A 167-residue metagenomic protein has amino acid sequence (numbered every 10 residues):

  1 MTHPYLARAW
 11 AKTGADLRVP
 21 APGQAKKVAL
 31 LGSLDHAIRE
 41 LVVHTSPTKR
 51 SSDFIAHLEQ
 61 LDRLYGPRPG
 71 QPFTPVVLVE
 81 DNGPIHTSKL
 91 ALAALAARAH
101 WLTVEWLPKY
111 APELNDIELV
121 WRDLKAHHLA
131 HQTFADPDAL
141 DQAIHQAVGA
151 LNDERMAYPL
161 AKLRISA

Functional and structural regions predicted by a protein language model:
M1-Q60, I165: Extended, low-complexity cationic-aromatic segments
A15-P22, A96-L119, T133: RNase H-like polynucleotidyl transferase catalytic core
G32, R39, L58, D81 (+3 more regions): Mobile genetic element proteins and their domesticated derivatives, centered on retroelements and DNA transposons
L58, P72-T87, Y110, N115: Acidic/histidine-rich, metal-coordinating catalytic segments
Q60-Q71, H145: Structured catalytic cores of enzymes that bind and process phosphorylated ligands/cofactors
K89-A93: Distinct, well-ordered alpha-helical segments
I117-A167: C-terminal anion-handling pockets and recognition modules
